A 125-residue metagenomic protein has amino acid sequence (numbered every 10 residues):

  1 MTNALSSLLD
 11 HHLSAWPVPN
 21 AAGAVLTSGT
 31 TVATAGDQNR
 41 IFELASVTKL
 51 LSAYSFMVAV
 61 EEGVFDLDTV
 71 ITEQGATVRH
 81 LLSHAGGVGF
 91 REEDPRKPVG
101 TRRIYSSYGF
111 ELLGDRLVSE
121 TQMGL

Functional and structural regions predicted by a protein language model:
A4-L44, S83: A short, well-structured edge-of-sheet supersecondary motif
D10, G114-L117: Amphipathic alpha-helical segments within well-ordered protein domains
G23-T31, A76-L112, M123-L125: Short, charged, amphipathic alpha-helices and their helix-cap/turn boundaries
D37-N39, D66, P98: Residue-level signal for pocket-adjacent positions within structured domains
E43-V47, L51, A59-D94, S119-L125: Active-site helix/loop module of the DD-peptidase/beta-lactamase fold, centered on the serine-lysine SxxK catalytic
L51-Y54, Y108-G114: Well-ordered alpha-helical segments within folded domains of soluble proteins
